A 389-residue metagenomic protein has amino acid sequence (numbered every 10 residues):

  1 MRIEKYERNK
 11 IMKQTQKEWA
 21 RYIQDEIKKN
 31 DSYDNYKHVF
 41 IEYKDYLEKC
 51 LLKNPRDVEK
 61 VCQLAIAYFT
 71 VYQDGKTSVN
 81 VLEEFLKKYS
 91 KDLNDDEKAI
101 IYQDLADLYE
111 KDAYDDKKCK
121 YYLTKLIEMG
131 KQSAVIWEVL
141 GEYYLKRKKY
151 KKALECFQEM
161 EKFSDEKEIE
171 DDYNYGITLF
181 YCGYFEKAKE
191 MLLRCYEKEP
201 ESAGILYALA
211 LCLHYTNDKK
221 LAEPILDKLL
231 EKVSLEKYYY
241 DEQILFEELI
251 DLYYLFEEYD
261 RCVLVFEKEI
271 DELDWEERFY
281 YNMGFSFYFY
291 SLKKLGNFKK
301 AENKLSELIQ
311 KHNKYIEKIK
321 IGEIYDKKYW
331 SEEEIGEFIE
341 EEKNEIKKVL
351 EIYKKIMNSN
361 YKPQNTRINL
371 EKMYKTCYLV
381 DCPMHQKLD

Functional and structural regions predicted by a protein language model:
T15, W19-I27, D31-L47, Y215 (+1 more regions): Eukaryotic alpha-helical solenoid repeat scaffolds
H38, Y72-Q73, A113-Y114, K148 (+4 more regions): Residue-level detector of the short coil/turn that links helix A to helix B within each tetratricopeptide repeat
V39, Y43, S78, K118-C119 (+5 more regions): Single-residue signature of alpha-solenoid repeat helices
P55, S90, D96, K131 (+5 more regions): Short coil turns that delineate tetratricopeptide repeat
E59, I100, V135, I169-E170 (+5 more regions): Start-of-helix register in tetratricopeptide repeats
